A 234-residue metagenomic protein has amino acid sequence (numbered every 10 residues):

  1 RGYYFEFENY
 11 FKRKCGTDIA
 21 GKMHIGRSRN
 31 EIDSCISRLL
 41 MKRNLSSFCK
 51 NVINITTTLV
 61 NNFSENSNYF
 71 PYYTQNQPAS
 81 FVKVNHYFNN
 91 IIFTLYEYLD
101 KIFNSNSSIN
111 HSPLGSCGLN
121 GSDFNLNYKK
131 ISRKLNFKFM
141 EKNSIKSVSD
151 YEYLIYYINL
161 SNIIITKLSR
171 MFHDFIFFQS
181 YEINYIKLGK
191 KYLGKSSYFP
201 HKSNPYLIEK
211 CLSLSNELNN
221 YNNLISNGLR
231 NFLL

Functional and structural regions predicted by a protein language model:
R1-G121, L126-Y128, K195-S196, Y206-L212: A helix-coil-helix interface module used to build multimeric assemblies and to scaffold catalytic/cofactor sites
F63, S67-F70, Q179, I186 (+1 more regions): Coiled-coil heptad-register positions
V84-Y181, I186-K187: Internal metal/ion-chelating core segments
R133, H173, S213-N216, N227: Generic alpha-helical structural context detector
N159, H173, Y206-E209, S213 (+1 more regions): Contiguous, well-ordered alpha-helical segments that form the cores/surfaces of helical PPI scaffolds
N184, L188-P205: Acidic/histidine-rich catalytic neighborhood
E217-L234: Long, amphipathic alpha-helical stalk/connector segments used for oligomerization, subunit docking, or mechanical
